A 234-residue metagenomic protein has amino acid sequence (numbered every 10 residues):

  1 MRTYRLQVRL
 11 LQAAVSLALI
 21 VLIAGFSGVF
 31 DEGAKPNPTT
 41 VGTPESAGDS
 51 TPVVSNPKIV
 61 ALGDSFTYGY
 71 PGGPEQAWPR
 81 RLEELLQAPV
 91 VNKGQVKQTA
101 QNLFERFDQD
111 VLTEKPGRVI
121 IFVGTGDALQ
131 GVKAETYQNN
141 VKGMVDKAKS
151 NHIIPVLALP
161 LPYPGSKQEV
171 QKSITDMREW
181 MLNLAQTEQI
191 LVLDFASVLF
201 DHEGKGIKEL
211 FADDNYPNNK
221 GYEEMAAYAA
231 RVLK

Functional and structural regions predicted by a protein language model:
M1-S16: N-terminal Sec-pathway targeting helices
V15-L17, P162-K234: Catalytic His-Asp segment of secreted/periplasmic serine-dependent ester chemistry enzymes
A24-P36: Hydrophobic single-pass membrane-insertion segments
G33-V96, R106-K115: Serine-esterase "nucleophile elbow" of acetyl-processing enzymes
S65-Y68, Q95-Q101, T125-L129, L161-G165 (+2 more regions): Solvent-exposed loop/turn segments at secondary-structure junctions within structured extracellular/periplasmic domains
G72-E75, Q101-Q138, Y163-P164: Oxyanion-hole/transition-state-stabilizing segment in secreted/luminal serine hydrolases and related acyltransferases
G117-G124, V141-L159: Conserved, well-ordered alpha-helix/loop/beta-strand core segments that scaffold catalytic motifs
A134-G143, Q171-R178: Charged helix-capping and loop-helix junction motifs
